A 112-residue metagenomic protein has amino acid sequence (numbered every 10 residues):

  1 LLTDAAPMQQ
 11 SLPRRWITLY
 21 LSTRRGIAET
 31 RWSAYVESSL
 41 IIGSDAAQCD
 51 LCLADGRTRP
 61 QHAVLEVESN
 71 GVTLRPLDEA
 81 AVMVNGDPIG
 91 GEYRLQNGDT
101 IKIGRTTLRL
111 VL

Functional and structural regions predicted by a protein language model:
L1-G56, E66-E68, L95, K102 (+1 more regions): Intrinsically disordered, low-complexity acidic Ser/Thr-rich regulatory segments
C49, V82-M83: Short, solvent-exposed loop/turn segments at secondary-structure junctions
T58-P60: Amphipathic hydrophobic-ligand
G71-V82: Short, basic/aromatic beta-hairpin or loop at an interaction surface
V84-G86, G104: Short strand-turn-strand beta-turns centered on an Asx-Gly dipeptide
I89-D99: Eukaryotic mixed-charge, acidic/polar low-complexity intrinsically disordered regions
